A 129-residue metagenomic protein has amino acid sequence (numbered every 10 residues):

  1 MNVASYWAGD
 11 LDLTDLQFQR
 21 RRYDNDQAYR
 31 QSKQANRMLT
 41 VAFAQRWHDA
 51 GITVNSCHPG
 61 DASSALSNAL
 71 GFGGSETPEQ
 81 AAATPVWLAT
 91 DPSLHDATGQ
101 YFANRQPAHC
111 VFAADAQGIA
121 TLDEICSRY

Functional and structural regions predicted by a protein language model:
M1-I52, H58-G73: Catalytic loop of short-chain dehydrogenase/reductase
S56, G73-E124, R128-Y129: C-terminal helical subdomain
